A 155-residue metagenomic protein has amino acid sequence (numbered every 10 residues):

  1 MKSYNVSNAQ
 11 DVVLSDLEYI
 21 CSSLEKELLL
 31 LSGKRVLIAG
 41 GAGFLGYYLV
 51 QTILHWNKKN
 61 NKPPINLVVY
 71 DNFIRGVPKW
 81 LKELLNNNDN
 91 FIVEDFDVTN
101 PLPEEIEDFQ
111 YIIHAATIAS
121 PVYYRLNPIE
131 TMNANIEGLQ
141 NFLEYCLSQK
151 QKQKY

Functional and structural regions predicted by a protein language model:
M1-Y155: N-terminal Rossmann-like NAD(P)+-binding domain of SDR-like oxidoreductases, especially those catalyzing
